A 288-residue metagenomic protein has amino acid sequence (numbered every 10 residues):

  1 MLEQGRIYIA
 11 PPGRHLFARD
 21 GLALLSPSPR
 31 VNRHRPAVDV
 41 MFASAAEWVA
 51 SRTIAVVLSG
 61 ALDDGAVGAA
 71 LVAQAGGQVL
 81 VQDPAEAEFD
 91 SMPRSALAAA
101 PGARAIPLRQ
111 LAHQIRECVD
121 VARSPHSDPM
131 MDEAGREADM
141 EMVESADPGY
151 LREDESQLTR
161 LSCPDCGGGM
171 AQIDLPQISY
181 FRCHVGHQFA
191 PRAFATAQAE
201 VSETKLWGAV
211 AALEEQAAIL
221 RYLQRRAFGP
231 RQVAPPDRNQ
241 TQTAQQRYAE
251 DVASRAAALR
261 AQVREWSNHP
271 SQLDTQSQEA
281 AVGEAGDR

Functional and structural regions predicted by a protein language model:
M1-F228, R247, A261-R264, N268-S271 (+1 more regions): Conserved acid/base catalytic micro-environments in cytosolic active-site loops
G229-R288: C-terminal amphipathic alpha-helical interaction region
